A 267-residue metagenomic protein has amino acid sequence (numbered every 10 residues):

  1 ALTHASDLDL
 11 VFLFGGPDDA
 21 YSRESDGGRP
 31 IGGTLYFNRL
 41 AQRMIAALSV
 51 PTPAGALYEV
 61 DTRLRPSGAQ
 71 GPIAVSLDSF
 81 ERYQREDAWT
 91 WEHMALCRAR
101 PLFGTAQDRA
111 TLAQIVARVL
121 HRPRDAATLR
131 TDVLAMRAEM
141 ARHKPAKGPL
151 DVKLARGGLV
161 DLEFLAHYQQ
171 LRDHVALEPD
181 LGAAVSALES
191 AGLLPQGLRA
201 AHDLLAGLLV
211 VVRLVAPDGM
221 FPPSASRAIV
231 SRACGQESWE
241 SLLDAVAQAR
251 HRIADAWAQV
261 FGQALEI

Functional and structural regions predicted by a protein language model:
A1-I267: A nucleotide- and high-energy phosphate-metabolite-utilizing enzyme signature
